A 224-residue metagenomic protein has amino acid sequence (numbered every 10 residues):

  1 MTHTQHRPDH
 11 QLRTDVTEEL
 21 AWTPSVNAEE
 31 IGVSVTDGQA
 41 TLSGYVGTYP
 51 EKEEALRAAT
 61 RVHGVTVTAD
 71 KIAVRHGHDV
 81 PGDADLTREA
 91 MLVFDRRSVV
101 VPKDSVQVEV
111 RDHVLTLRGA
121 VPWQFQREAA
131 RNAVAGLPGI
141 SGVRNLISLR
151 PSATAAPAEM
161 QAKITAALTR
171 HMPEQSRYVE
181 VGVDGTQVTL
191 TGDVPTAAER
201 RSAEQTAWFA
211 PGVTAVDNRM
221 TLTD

Functional and structural regions predicted by a protein language model:
M1-D224: N-terminal targeting leaders
